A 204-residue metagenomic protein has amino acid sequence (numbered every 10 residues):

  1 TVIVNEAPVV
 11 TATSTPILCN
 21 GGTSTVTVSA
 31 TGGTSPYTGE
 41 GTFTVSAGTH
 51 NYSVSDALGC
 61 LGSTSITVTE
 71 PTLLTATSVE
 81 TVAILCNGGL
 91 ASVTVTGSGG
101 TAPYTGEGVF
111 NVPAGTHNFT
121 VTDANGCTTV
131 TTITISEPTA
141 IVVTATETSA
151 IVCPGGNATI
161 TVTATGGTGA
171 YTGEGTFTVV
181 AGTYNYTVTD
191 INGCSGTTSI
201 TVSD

Functional and structural regions predicted by a protein language model:
T1-D204: Proline- and Ser/Thr-rich low-complexity, intrinsically disordered segments
